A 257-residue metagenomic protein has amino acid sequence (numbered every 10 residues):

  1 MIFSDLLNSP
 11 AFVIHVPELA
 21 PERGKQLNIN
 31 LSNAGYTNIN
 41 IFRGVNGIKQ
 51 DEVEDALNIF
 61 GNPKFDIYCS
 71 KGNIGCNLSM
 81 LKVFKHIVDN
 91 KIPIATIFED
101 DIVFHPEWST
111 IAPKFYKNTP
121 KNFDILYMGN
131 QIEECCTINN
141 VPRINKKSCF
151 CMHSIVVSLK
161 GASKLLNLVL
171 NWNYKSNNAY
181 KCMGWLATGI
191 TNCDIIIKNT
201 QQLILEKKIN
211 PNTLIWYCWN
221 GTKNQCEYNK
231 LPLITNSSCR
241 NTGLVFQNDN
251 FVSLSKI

Functional and structural regions predicted by a protein language model:
M1-F98, I102-I257: An acidic/histidine-cluster motif and surrounding catalytic segment that typifies divalent-metal-assisted enzyme active
